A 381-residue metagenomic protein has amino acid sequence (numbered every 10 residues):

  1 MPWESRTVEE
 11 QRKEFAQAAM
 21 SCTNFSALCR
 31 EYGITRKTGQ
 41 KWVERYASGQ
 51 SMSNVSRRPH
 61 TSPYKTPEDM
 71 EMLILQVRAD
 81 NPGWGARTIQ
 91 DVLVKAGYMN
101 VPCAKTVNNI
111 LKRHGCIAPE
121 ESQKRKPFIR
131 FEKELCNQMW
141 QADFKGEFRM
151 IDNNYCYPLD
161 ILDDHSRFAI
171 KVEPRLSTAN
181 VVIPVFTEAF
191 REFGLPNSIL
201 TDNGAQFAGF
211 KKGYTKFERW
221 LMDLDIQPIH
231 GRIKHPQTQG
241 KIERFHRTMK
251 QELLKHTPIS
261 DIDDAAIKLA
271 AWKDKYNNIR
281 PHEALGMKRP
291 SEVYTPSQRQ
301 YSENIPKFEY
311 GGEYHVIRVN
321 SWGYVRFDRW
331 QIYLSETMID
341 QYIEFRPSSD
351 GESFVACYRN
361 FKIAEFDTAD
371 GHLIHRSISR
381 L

Functional and structural regions predicted by a protein language model:
S5-T23, E71-D80: Short, amphipathic alpha-helical "recognition" segments used to contact nucleic acids or chromatin
F15, L28, G39-W42, L73-I74 (+13 more regions): Mobile genetic element proteins and their domesticated derivatives, centered on retroelements and DNA transposons
F25-S48: Structured, non-catalytic alpha/beta "coupling" segments that mediate domain-domain communication and provide generic
Q50-A142, E147, T215, M287-Q298: Basic, flexible linker segments flanking DNA-binding modules in nucleic acid-interacting mobile-element proteins
E68, K105, N109-D163, F168 (+5 more regions): Mobile-element integrase/transposase regions, centering on the N-terminal DNA-binding/Zn-coordinating module
S177, R191-K211, R232-K234, G286-P290: Acidic/histidine-rich, metal-coordinating catalytic segments
F217-S302, E344, S349: Charged alpha-helix within mobile-element recombinases
N277-L381: C-terminal, beta-rich DNA-binding module of retroviral/retroelements integrases
